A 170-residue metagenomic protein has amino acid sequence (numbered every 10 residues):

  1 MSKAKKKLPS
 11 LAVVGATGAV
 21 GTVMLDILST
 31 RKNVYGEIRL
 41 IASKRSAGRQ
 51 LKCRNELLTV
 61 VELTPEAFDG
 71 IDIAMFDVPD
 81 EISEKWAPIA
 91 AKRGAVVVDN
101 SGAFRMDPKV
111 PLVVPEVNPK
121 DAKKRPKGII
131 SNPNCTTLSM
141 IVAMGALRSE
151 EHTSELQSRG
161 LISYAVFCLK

Functional and structural regions predicted by a protein language model:
M1-E150, S154, S158-R159: N-terminal Rossmann-like NAD(P) cofactor-binding subdomain of oxidoreductases, focused on the glycine-rich
E155-K170: Positively charged, low-complexity/disordered segments
